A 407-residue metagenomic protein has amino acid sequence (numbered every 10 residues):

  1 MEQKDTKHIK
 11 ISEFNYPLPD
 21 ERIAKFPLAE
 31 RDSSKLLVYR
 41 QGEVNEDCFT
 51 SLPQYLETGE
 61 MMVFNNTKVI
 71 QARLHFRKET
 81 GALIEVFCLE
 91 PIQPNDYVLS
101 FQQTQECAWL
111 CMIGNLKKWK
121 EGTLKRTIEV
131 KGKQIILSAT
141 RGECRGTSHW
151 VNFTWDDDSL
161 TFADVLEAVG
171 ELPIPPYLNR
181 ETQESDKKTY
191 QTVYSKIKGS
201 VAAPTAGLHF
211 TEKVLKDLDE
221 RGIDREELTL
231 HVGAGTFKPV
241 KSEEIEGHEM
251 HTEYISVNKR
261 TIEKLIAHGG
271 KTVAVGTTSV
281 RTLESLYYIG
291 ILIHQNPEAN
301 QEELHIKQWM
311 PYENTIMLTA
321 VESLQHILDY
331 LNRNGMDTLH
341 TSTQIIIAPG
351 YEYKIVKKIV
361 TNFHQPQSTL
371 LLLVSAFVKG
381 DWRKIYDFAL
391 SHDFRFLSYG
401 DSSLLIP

Functional and structural regions predicted by a protein language model:
E2-P407: Surface-exposed, charge/polar-rich loops and edge strands
